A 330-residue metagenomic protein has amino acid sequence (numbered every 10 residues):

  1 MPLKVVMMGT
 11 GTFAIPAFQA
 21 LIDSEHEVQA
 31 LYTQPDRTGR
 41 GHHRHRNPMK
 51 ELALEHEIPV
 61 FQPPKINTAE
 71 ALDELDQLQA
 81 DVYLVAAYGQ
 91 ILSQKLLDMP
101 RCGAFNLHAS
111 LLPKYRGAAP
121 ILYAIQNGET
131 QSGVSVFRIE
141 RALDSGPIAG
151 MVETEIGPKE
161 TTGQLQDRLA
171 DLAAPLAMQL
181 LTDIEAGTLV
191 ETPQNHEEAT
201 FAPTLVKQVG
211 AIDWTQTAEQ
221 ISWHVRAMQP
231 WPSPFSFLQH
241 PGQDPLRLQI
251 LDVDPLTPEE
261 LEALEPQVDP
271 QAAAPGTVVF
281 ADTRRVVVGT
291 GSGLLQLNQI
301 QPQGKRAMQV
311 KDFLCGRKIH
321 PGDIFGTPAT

Functional and structural regions predicted by a protein language model:
M1-R44: N-terminal Rossmann-like dinucleotide-binding module
L3, M8-Q19, H56-F61, Q79-D81 (+1 more regions): Hydrophobic N-terminal alpha-helices or hydrophobic patches in metabolic proteins across all domains of life
L3, T12, S24, Q34 (+1 more regions): Donor/substrate-binding cores of folate-linked one-carbon enzymes
Q34-D81: N-terminal glycine-/serine-/threonine-rich beta1-alpha1-beta2 phosphate-ribose binding loop of Rossmann-like
H196-T330: Internal anion-binding site segments
